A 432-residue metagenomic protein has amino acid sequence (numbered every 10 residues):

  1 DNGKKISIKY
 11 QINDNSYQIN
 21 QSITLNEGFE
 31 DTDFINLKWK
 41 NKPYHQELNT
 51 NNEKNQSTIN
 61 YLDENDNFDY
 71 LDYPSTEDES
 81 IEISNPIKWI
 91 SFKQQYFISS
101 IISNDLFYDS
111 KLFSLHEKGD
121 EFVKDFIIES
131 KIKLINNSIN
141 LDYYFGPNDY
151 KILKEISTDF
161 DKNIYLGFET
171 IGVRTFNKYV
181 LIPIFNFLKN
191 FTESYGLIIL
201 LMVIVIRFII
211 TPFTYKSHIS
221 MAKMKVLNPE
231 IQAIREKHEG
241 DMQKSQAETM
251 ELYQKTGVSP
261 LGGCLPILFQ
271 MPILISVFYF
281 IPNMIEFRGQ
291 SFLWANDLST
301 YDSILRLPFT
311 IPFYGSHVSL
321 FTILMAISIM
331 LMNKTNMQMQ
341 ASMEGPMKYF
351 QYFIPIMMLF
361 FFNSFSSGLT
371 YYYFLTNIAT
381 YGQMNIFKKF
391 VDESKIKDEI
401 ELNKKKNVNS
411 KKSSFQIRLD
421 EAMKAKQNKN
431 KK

Functional and structural regions predicted by a protein language model:
D1-N163: Soluble non-transmembrane domains of integral membrane proteins
Q21, L197-I206, P260, I267-P282 (+2 more regions): Hydrophobic alpha-helical transmembrane segments of multi-pass integral membrane proteins
I23, R207, I231, C264 (+3 more regions): Residue-level signature of catalytic and energy-coupling elements of molecular machines, predominantly ATP/GTP-dependent
Y144, D149-R174, L402-K412: Compositionally biased, charge-rich terminal segments
L166, I171-A233, L265-F269, I273 (+1 more regions): Core alpha-helical transmembrane segments of integral membrane proteins
Y215-S259, P308, M325-Y371, L375-K432: Terminal, Lys/Arg-rich, intrinsically disordered segments and adjacent short helical elements of membrane-protein
T249-M250, Q254-L261, I267-N296, T300: Active-site-proximal binding-pocket segments
F278-S328: Conserved catalytic motifs of ABC-family nucleotide-binding domains
